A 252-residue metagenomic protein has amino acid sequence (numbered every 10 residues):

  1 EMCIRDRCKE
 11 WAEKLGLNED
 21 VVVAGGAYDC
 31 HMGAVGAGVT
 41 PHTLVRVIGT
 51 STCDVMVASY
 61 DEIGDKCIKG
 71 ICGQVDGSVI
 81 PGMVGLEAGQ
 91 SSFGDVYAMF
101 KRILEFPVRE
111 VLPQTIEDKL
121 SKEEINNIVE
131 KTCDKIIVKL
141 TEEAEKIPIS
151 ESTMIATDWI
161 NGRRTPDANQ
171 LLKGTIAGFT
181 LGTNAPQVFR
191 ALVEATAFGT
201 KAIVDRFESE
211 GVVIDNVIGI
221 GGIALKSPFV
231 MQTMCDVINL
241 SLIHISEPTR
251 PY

Functional and structural regions predicted by a protein language model:
E1, R5-Y28, T157-N161, F189 (+1 more regions): Gly/Ser/Thr-rich active-site cleft segment
M2-I4, I243-Y252: Single conserved hydrophobic/aromatic residue that forms the stacking wall/gate of nucleotide- or nucleobase-binding
K9, A98, Q232: Active-site phosphate/pyrophosphate- and oxyanion-stabilizing loops and adjacent acidic/basic residues in soluble
K14, G38, I103-P107, E143-P148 (+3 more regions): Change "in soluble alpha/beta enzymes" to "in soluble alpha/beta proteins
N18, T40-P41, V212-I214: Short helix-loop-beta connector
V21-N126, S150-G174: Glycine-rich phosphate-binding loop of actin/hexokinase-like ATP-binding domains
V129-I147: Short, well-structured alpha-helical segments that form the helix of a local strand-helix-strand
I147-L242: Activation-segment/catalytic-loop signature of the eukaryotic protein kinase fold
